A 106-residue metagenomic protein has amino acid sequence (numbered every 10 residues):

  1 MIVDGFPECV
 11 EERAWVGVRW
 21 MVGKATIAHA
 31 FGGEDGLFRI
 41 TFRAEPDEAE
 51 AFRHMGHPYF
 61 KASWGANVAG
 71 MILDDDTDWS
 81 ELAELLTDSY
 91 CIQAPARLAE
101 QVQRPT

Functional and structural regions predicted by a protein language model:
M1-T106: Charge-dense, helix-prone N-terminal extensions
